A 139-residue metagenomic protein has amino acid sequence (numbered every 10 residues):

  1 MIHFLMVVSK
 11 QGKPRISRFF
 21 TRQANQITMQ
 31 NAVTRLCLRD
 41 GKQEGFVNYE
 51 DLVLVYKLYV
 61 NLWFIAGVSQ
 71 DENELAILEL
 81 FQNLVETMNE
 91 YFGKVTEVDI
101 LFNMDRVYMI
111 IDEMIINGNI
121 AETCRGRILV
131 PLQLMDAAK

Functional and structural regions predicted by a protein language model:
M1-K139: Acidic, low-complexity cytosolic segments
